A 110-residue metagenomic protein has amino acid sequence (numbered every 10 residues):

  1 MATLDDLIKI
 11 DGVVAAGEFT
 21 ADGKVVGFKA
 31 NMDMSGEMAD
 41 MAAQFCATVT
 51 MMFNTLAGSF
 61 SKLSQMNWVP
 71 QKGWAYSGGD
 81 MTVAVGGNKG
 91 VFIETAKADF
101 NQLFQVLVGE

Functional and structural regions predicted by a protein language model:
M1-E110: Non-catalytic interaction/Regulatory regions outside core domains
